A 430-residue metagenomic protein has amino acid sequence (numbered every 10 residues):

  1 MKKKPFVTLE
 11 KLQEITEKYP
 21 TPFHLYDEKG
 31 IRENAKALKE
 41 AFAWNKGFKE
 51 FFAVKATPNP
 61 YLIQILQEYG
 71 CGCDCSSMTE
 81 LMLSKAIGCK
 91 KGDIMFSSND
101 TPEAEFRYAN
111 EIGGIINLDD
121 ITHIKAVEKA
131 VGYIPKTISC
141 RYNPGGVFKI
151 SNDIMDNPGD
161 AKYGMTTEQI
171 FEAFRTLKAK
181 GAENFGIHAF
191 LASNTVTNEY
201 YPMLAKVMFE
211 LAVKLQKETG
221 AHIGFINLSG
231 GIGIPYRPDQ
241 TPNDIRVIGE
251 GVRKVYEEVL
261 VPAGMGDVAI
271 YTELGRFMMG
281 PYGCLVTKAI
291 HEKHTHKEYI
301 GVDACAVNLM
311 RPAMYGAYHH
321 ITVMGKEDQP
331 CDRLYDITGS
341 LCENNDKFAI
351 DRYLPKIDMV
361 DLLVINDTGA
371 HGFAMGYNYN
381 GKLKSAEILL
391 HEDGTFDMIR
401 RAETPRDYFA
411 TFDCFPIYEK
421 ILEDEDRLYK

Functional and structural regions predicted by a protein language model:
M1-K136, F171, L177-A179, E183 (+4 more regions): A charged N-terminal "starter" segment
K11, D27-G30, N34, L38 (+18 more regions): General structural feature for long, well-ordered alpha-helical segments within catalytic domains of soluble enzymes
I31, K55, S77, A109 (+6 more regions): Conserved, mostly hydrophobic/aromatic
A56-P58, T79, D100-P102, D120-T122 (+7 more regions): Active-site-proximal loop/turn and secondary-structure-junction residues that shape catalytic pockets, frequently
G72, M95, I115-N117, S139-R141 (+8 more regions): Structured core elements
G132-V147: Glycine-rich, aromatic-flanked loop segments that form ligand/cofactor-binding clefts across common enzyme folds
P144-H291, L354, N380: Active-site loop/helix belt of alpha/beta enzymes
L260, M265-K430: Charged (often Lys/Glu-rich) extended helix/loop segments that serve as interaction or gating elements
